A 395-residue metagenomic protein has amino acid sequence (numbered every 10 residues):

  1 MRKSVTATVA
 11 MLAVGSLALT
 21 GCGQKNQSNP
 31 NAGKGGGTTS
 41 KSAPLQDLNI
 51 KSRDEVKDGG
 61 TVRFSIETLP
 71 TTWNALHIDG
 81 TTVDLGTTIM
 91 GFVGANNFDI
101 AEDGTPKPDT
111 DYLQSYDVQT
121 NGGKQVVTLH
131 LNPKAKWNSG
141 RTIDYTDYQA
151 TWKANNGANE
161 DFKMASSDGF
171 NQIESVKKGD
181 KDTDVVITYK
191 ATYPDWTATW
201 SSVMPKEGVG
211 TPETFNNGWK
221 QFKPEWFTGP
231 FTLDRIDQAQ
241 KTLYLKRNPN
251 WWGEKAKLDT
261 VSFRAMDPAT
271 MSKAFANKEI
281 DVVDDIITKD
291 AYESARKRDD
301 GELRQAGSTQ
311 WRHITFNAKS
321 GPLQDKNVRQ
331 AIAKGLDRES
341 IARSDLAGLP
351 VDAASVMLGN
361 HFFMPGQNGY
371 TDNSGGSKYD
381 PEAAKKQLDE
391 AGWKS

Functional and structural regions predicted by a protein language model:
C22-A32: Bacterial lipoprotein signal-peptidase II cleavage site
E55-K57, M164-E213: Surface-exposed binding/hinge segments that line and control ligand-binding clefts or catalytic entry sites
V62-T120, W226: N-terminal lobe/hinge region of extracytoplasmic solute-binding protein
L85, S115-D161, V186, P322-Q324: Aromatic- and charge-enriched surface segment that lines or borders ligand/interaction sites
N155-K163, K177-K178, D234-K246, S262-S320 (+4 more regions): Extracellular/periplasmic solute-recognition and catalytic clefts
S201-E254, T260: Gly/Pro-rich hinge or "lid" segments in bacterial periplasmic/extracellular proteins
A353-S395: Structural transition elements
